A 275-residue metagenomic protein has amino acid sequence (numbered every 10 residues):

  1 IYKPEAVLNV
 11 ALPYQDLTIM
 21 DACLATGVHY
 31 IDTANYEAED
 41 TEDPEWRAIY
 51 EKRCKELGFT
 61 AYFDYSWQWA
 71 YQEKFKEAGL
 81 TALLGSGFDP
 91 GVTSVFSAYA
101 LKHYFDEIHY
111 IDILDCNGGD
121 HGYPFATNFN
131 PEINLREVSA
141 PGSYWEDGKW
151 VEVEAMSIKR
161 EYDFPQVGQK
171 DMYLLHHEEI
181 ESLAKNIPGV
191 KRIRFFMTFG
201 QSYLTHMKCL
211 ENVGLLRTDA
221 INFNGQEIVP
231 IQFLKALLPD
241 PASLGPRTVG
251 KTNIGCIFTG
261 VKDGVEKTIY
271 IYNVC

Functional and structural regions predicted by a protein language model:
I1: Rossmann-fold cofactor-recognition segment
V7-V10: Periplasmic-binding protein-like
P13-D16, M20-F129: Glycine-/Pro-rich loop/turn segments that contact NAD(P) or position catalytic residues in Rossmann-like domains
K102-C275: C-terminal catalytic/substrate-binding lobe primarily of soluble NAD(P)-dependent oxidoreductases
